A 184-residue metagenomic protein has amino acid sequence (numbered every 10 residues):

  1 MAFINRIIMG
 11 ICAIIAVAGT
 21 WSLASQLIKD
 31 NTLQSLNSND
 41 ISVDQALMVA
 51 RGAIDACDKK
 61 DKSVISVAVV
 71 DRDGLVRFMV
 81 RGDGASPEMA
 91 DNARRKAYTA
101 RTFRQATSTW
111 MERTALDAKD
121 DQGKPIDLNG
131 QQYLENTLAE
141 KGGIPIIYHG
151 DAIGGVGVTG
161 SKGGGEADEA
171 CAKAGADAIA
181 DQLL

Functional and structural regions predicted by a protein language model:
M1-G10: N-terminal Sec-pathway targeting helices
I14-A24: Hydrophobic alpha-helical membrane-insertion segments, chiefly the h-region of N-terminal signal peptides
L23-L184: Flexible, solvent-exposed loop/hinge segments and secondary-structure transition points
